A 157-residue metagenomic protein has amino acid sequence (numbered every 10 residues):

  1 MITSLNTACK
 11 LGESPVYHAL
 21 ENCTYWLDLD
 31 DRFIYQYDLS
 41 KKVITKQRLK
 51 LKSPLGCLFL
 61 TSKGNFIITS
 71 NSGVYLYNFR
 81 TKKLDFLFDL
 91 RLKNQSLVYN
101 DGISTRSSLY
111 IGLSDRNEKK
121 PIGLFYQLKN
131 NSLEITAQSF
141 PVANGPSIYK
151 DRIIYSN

Functional and structural regions predicted by a protein language model:
M1-N6, V43-L49, D85-K93, S132-Q138: A short beta-strand motif characteristic of beta-propeller blades
M1-S40: Non-cleavable N-terminal signal-anchor transmembrane helices
T7-E21, L51-F66, L92-S108, T136-S156: Beta-rich, blade/repeat-based domains predominating in secreted/periplasmic proteins but also intracellular
H18-A19, T24-D30, I67-S72, I111-K119 (+1 more regions): Conserved beta-strand positions in repeat-built beta-propeller and related beta-rich domains
F33-Y35, G73-Y75, G123-Y126: A short loop-to-beta-strand structural motif that recurs across blades of beta-propeller domains
Q36-K63, S70: Glycine/small-residue-rich interface belts in oligomeric ring/scaffold proteins and their assembly partners
D38-K42, N78-K82, L128-S132: Short loop/turn segments that connect beta-strands within beta-propeller blades
L84-T136: Hydrophobic alpha-helical segments and helix pairs
